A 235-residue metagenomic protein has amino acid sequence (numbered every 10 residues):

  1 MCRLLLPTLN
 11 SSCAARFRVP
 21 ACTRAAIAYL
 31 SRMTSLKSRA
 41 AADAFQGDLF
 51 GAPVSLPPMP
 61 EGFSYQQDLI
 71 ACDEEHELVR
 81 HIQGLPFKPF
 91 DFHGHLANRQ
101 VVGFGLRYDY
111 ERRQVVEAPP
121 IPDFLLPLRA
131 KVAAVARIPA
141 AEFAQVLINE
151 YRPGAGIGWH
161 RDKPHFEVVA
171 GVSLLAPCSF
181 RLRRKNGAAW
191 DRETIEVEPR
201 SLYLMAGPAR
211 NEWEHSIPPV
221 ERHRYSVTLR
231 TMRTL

Functional and structural regions predicted by a protein language model:
M1-R3, M33: Accessible peptide chain termini
N10, F17-V19: Repetitive helical segments and hydrophobic/amphipathic motifs
S11-S12, S31: Serine residues within intrinsically disordered or low-complexity segments
I27-L235: Non-heme Fe(II) oxygenase metal-center motifs and adjacent flexible, charged/small-residue loops
